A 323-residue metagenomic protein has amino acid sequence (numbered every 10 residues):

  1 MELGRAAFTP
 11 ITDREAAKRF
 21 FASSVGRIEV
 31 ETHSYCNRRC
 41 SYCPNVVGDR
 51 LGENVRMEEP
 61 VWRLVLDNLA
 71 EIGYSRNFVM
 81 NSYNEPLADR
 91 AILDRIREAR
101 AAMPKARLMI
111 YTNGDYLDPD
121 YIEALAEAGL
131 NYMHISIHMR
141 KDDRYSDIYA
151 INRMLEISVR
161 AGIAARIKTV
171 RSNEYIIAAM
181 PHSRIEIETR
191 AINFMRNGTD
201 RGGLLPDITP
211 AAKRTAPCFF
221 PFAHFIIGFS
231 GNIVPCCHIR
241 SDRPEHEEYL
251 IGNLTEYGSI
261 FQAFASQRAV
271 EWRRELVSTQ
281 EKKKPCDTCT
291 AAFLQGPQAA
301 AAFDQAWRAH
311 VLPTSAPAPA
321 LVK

Functional and structural regions predicted by a protein language model:
M1-M133, R144-Y145, G296-K323: Conserved alpha-helical substructure of the radical SAM core
C36, C40-C43, C218, C236-C237 (+1 more regions): Short cysteine clusters
Y42, V46-D49, P217, H224 (+2 more regions): Secreted/processed peptides and extracellular or luminal domains of membrane proteins
L51-N54, D142-I151, R243-H246: Short, flexible/disordered intra-domain loops and linkers
D89-T112, Y116-P221: Conserved AdoMet/S-adenosylmethionine-binding subsite of the radical SAM
S158-D207, H238-A291: C-terminal accessory region of radical SAM enzymes
I227-G228: Short, acidic, Ser/Thr-enriched surface-loop or helix-capping motifs
